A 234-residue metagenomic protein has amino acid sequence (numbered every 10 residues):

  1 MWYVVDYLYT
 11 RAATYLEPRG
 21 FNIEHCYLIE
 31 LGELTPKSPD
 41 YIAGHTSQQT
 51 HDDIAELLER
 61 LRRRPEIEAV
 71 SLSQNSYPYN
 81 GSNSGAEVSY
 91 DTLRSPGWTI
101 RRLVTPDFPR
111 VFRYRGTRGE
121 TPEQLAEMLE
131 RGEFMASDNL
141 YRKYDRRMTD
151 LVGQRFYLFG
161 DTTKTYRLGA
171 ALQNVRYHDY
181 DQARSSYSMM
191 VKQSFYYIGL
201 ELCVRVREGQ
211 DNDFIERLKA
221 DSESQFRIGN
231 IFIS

Functional and structural regions predicted by a protein language model:
M1-R11, S234: Hydrophobic alpha-helical transmembrane segments of multi-pass inner-membrane transport and secretion
Y7-P96: Membrane-proximal extracellular/periplasmic loop immediately following the first transmembrane helix
L28-L31, S71-Q74, M135-S137, V152-L158 (+3 more regions): Short beta-strand segments
L34-P36, Q74-N80, N139-R142, T162 (+2 more regions): Short, solvent-exposed loop/turn segments at secondary-structure junctions
S47-L58, K143, T149-D150, N212-E216: Well-ordered, non-membrane alpha-helical segments in soluble/globular domains
T50-D52, L103, E130-R131, Q154 (+1 more regions): Small-residue transmembrane helix packing/gating motifs
L61-P65, M148, D221, Q225: Acidic-histidine catalytic/liganding microenvironments
R94-S185: Hydrophobic secondary-structure segments that place a key small or acidic residue at a functional site
